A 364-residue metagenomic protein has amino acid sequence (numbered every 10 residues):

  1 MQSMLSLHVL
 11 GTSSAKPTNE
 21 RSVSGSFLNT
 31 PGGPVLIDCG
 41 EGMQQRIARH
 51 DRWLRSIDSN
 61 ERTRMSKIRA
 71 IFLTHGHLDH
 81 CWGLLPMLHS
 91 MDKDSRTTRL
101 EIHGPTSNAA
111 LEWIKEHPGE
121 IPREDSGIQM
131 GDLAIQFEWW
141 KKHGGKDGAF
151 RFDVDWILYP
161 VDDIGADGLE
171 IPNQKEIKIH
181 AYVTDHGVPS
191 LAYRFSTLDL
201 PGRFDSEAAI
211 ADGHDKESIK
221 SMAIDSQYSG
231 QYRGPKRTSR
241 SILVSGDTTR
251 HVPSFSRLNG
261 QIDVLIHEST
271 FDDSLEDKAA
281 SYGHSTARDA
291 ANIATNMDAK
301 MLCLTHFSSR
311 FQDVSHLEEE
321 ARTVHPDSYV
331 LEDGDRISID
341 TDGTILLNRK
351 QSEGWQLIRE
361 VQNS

Functional and structural regions predicted by a protein language model:
M1-V244, H251-R257, Q312-S364: Binuclear metal-dependent hydrolase catalytic cores
R69, D263, K300: Conserved acidic residues
P86, A280-D289, E318-E320: Charged helix-capping and loop-helix junction motifs
T248-P253, H284-N296: A short, acidic, amphipathic alpha-helical segment used as a generic capping/interface helix at domain edges
T249-G283: Mobile, glycine- and charge-enriched loop segments and immediately flanking short secondary-structure elements within
